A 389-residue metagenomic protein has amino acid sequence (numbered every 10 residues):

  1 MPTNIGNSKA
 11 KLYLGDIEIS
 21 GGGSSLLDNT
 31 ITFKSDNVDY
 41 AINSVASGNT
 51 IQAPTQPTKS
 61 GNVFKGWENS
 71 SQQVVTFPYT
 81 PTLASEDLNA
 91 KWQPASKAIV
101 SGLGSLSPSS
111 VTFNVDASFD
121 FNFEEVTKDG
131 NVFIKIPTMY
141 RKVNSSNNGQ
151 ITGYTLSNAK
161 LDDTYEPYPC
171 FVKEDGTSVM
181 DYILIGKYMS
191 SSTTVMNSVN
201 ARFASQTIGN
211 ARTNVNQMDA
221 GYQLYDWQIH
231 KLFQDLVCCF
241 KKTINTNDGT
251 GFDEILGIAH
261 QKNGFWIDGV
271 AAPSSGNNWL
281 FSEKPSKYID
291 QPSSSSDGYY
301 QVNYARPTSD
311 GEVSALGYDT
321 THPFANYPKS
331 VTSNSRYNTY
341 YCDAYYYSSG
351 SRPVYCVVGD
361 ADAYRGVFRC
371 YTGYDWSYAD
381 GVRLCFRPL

Functional and structural regions predicted by a protein language model:
M1-L26, P94: Short, low-complexity N-terminal tether/leader segments at secretion or assembly junctions of large, surface-exposed
S24-P94: Secondary-structure capping and domain/repeat boundary segments
S25-L26, A95-N144, Y222: GGW-centered surface loops in extracellular recognition modules
Y40-I42, K142-N148, S192-V195: Short, solvent-exposed loop/turn elements at domain surfaces
S70-Q73, P94-A95, M139-K142, M189-S192 (+2 more regions): Acidic glycine-/aspartate-rich tracts in secreted/extracellular proteins
P81-A84, V126-G130, K135, V172-M180 (+4 more regions): Extracellular/periplasmic catalytic domains that process cell-envelope and extracellular macromolecules
D129, A159-S274, P388: Short aromatic-cysteine micro-motif
Q228-K231, F252, G257-N263, I267-D268 (+1 more regions): C-terminal, surface-exposed recognition/capping segments
